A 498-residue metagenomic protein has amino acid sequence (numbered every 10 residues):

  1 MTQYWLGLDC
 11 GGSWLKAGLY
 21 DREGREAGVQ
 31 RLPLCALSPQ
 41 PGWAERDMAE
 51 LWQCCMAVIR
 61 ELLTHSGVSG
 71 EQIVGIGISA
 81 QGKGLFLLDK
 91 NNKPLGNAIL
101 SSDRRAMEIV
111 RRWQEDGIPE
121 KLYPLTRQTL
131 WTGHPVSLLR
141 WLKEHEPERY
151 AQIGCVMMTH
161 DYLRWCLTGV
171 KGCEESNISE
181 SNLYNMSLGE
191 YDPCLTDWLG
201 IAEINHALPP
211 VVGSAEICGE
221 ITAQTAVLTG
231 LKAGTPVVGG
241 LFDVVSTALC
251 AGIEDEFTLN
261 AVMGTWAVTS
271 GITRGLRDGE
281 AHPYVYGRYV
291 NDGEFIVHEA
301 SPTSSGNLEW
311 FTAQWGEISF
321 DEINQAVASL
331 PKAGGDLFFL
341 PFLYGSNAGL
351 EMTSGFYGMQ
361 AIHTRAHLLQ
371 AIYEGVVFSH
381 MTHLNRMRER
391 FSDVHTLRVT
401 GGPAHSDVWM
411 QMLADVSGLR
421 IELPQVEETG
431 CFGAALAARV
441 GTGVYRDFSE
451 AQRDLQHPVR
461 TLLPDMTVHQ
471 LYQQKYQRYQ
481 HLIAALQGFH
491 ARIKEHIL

Functional and structural regions predicted by a protein language model:
M1-N97, P124, Q152, A226-V227 (+4 more regions): N-terminal glycine/serine-rich phosphate-binding loop of ATP-dependent small-molecule kinases, especially carbohydrate
W5-G7, M107, Q114-T126, W131 (+4 more regions): Active-site core segments that coordinate phosphate-bearing ligands/cofactors across diverse enzyme families
G11-S13, Q72-V74, S79-Q81, P135 (+4 more regions): Short, basic and Ser/Thr-rich N-terminal targeting/leader segments
G28-L32, P209, R460: Structural signal for short hydrophobic segments within the conserved structured cores of catalytic domains across
T64-L100, T129-G133, R164-N185, P210-A215 (+1 more regions): Short beta-strand-loop/turn "lid" adjacent to the catalytic site in phosphate-handling enzymes
D103: Carbohydrate-associated surface elements
G200-G213: A conserved helix-loop-beta module that forms one wall/lid of the active-site cleft in ATP-utilizing catalytic domains
